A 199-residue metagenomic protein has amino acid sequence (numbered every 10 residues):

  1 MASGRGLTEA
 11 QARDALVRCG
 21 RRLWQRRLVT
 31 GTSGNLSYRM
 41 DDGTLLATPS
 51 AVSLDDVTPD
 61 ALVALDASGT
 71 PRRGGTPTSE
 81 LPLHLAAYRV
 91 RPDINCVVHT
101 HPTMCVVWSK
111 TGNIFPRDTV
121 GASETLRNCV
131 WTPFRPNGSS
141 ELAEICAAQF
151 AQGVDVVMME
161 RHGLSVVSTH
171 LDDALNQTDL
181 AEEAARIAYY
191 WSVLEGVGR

Functional and structural regions predicted by a protein language model:
M1-R199: Glycine-rich flexible loops
